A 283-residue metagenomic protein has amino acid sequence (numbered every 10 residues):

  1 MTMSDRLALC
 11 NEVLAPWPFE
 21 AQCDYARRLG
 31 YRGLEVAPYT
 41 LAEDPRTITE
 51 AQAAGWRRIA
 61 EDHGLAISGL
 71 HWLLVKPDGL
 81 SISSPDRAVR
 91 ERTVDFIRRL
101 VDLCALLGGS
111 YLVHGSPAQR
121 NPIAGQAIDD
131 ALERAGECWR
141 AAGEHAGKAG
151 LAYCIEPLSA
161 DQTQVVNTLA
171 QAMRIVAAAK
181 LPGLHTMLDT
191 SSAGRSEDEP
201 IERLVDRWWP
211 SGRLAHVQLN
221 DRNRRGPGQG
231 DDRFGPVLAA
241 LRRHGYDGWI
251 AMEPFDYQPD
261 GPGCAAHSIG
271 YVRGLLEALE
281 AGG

Functional and structural regions predicted by a protein language model:
M1-G30, E61, G108, V166-G283: Histidine-acidic metal/acid-base catalytic patches
T2-A8, G69-I82, S116-I123: N-terminal small/glycine-rich loop or linker at the start of catalytic domains across soluble metabolic enzymes
V13-A15, P38-T40, L73-K76, A118-R120 (+4 more regions): Active-site-proximal loop/turn and secondary-structure-junction residues that shape catalytic pockets, frequently
A21, E61-D62, G79-T186, R195 (+1 more regions): Active-site acidic/histidine proton-transfer and metal-coordination neighborhood in alpha/beta enzyme cores
R32-G33, A66, S110, A152 (+1 more regions): Residue-level detector of anion-binding/catalytic polar loops
E35, G69-H71, V113, C154 (+3 more regions): Conserved beta-strand positions in the central sheet of alpha/beta enzyme cores
A37-A60, S116-I123: Glycine-rich, proline-tolerant flexible connector loops at the mouths of alpha/beta enzymes
Q52-D62, C138-A146, L204-R207, P236-A240: Catalytic-core regions built around general acid/base machinery
